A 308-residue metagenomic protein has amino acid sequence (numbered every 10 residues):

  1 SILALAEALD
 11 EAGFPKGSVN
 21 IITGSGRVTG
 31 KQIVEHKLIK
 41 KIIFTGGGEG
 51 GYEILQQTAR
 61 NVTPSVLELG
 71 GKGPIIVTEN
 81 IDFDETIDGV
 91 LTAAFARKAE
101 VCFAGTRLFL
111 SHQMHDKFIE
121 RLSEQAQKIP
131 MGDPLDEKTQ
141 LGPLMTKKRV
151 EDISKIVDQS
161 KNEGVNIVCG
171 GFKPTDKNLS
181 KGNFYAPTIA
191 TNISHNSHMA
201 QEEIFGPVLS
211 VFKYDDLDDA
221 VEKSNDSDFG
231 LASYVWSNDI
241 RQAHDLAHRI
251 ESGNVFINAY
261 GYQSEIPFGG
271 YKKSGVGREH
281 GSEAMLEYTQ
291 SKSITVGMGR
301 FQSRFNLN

Functional and structural regions predicted by a protein language model:
S1-G30: PLP-dependent aminotransferase-like
L3-L5, V34, E53-Q57, E120-R121 (+2 more regions): Short amphipathic alpha-helical segments
I22-G24, T45, Y234-W236: Structural motif
S25-Q32, G46-E53: Beta-loop-alpha module in the N-terminal Rossmann-like domain of NAD(P)-dependent dehydrogenases, especially those
S25-T29, G71, D215-L217: Short helix-initiation/N-cap motifs at beta->coil->alpha
G30-V34, D218-V221: Short hydrophobic/charged patches on amphipathic alpha-helices used for structural packing and interfaces
I39, I76, P130, S180-N308: Conserved C-terminal structural/oligomerization subdomain of aldehyde/semialdehyde dehydrogenase
K41, G48-S194, I257, S303-L307: ALDH superfamily catalytic-core signature
